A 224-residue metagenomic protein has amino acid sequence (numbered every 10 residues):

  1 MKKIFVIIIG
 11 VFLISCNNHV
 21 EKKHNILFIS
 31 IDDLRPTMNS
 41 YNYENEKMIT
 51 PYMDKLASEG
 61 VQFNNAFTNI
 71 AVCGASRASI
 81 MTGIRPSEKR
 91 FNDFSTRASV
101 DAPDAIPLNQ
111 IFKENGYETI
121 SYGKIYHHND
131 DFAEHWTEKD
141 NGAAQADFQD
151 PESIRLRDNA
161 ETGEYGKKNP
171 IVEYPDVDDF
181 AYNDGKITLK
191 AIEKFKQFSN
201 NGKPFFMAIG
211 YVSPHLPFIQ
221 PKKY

Functional and structural regions predicted by a protein language model:
M1-H24: Bacterial Sec-dependent N-terminal signal peptides
V20-V61, I70, K113, K222: Active-site-proximal N-terminal segment of extracellular/periplasmic enzymes that hydrolyze or transfer
E21-I26, N129-D150, N183-Y224: Active-site regions of oxyanion-processing enzymes, predominantly non-cytosolic
R35-N39, E88, H215-F218: Short substrate-entry loop that stabilizes the transition state in hydrolases
Y41-E44, G60-I84, R97-A98, S121-F132 (+1 more regions): Short, solvent-exposed turn/loop segments enriched in Gly/Ser/Thr/Pro and often Arg
S79-F180: Catalytic-site neighborhoods of secreted/periplasmic enzymes that process anionic sulfate/phosphate groups
